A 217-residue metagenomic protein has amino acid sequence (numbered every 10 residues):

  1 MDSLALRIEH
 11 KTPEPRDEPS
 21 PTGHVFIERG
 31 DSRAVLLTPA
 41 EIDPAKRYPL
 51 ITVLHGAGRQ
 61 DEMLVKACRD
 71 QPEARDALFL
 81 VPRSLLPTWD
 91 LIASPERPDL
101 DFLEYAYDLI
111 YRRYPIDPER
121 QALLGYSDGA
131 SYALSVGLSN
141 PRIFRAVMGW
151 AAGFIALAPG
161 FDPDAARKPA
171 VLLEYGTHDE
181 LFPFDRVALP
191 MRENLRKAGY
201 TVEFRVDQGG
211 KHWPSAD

Functional and structural regions predicted by a protein language model:
M1-L50, D128, L189-N194, T201-V202: A domain-start/cap signature at the N-terminus of enzymes
D31-S32, K46-P115: Serine-hydrolase catalytic machinery in alpha/beta-hydrolase-like enzymes
L50-L54, L78-R83, R120-G125, R145-W150 (+2 more regions): Structural recognition of the beta-strand scaffold that forms the well-ordered cores of secreted hydrolase catalytic
H55-A57, Y111-Y114, Y126, G137-L138 (+3 more regions): Cell-envelope and extracellular/periplasmic
E62-R69, A151-D164, D185, L189-P190: Alpha-helical scaffolding within the catalytic cores of extracellular/periplasmic polymer-degrading hydrolases
L64, C68, D99-A106, G129-A133 (+3 more regions): Stable alpha-helical elements in mature extracytoplasmic
E119-R167: Primarily recognizes the serine-hydrolase "nucleophile elbow" in alpha/beta-hydrolase and SGNH/GDSL folds
L172-E174, E180-D217: C-terminal catalytic histidine-bearing segment of alpha/beta-hydrolase fold enzymes
